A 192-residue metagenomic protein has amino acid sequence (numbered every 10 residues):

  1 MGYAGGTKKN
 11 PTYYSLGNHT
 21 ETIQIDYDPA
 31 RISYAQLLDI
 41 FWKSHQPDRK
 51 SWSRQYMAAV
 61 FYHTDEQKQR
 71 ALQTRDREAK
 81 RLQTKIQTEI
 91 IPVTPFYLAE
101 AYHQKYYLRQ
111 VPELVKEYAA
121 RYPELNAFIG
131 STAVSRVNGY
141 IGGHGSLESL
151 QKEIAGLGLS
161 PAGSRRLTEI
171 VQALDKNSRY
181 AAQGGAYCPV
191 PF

Functional and structural regions predicted by a protein language model:
M1-F192: Flexible coil/turn and secondary-structure edge motifs
